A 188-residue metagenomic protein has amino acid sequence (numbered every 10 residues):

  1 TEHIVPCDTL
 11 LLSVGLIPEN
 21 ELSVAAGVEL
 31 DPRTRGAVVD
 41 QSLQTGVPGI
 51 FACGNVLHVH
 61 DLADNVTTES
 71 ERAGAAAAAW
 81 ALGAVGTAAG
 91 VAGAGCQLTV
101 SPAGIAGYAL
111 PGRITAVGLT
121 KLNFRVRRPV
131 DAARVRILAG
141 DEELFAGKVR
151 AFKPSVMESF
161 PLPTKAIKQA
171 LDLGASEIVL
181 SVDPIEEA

Functional and structural regions predicted by a protein language model:
T1-E21, G118-A151: A Rossmann-like FAD-binding core segment of flavoenzymes
D8-H60: FAD-site-proximal beta/loop scaffold in flavoenzymes
V14, A26, T34, Q41 (+5 more regions): Active-site proximal loops enriched in glycine and acidic residues that flank catalytic Cys/His/Asp and coordinate
A25-E29, T68-E69, L138-E142: Short, solvent-exposed amphipathic alpha-helical segments in soluble enzyme and RNA/protein-processing domains
C53-S101, E187-A188: A conserved FAD-binding loop/helix module that cradles the flavin
G86-V130: Surface beta-strand/loop "capping" patches
L122, V135-I137, L162-A188: Short, aromatic- and glycine-rich surface loops/edge beta-strands on solvent-exposed regions
V156-F160: Short strand-edge motifs at loop-to-beta-strand transitions and within beta-strands of extracellular beta-rich domains
